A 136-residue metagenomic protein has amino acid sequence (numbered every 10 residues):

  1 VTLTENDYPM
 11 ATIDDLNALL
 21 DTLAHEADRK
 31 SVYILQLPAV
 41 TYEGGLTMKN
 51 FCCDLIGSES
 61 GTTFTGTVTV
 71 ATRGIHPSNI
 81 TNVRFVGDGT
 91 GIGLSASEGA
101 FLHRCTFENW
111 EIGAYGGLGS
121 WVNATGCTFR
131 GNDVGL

Functional and structural regions predicted by a protein language model:
V1-Q36: Acidic Gly/Asp/Thr-rich repetitive segments characteristic of extracellular carbohydrate-active and adhesion proteins
D7-D14, E43-G45, C52-G93, H103-R104: Right-handed parallel beta-helix/beta-spiral solenoid domain characteristic of secreted/periplasmic
D21-S31, M48-N50, T72-I75, A96: Flexible, charged surface loops at secondary-structure boundaries
V32, L37-A39, G57-T63, S78 (+5 more regions): Extracellular beta-strand-rich, repetitive "passenger/adhesive" scaffolds that bind or process carbohydrates
T41-Y42, I112: Short beta-turn/strand-loop junction motif enriched in small, turn-promoting residues
T62, G87, E108-N109, A114 (+2 more regions): Residues in short coils/turns that link rungs of repeat/solenoid architectures in beta-rich domains
T72, A96, E108, G117-N123 (+1 more regions): Tandem repeat scaffolds
G93, A114-Y115: Short, charged/polar surface micro-motifs in flexible loops or helix N-caps
